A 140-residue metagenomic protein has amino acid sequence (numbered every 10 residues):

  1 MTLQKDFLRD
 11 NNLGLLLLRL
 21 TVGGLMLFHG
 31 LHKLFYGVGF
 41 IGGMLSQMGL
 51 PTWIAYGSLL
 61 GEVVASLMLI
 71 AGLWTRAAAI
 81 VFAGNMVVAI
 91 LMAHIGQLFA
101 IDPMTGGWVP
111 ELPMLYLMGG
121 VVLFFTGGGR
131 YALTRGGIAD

Functional and structural regions predicted by a protein language model:
M1-H32, W53-L60, V64-D140: Extended, low-polarity transmembrane helix blocks
F35-G49: Membrane-interface interhelical connector segments
